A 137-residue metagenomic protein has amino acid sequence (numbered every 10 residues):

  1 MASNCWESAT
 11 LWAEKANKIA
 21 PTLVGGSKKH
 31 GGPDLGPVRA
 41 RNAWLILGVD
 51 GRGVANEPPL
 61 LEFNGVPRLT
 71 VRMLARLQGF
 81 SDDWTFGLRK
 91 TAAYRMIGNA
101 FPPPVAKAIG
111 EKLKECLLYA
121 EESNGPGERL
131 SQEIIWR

Functional and structural regions predicted by a protein language model:
M1-R137: C-terminal target-recognition/interaction regions appended to catalytic cores
